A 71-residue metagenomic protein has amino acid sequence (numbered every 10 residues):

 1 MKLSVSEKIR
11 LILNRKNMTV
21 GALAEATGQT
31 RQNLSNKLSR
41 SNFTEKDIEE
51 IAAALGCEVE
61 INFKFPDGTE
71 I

Functional and structural regions predicted by a protein language model:
M1-L3: A detector for short, charged/polar N-terminal pre-domain segments
V5, K16, T44: Flexible coil/turn residues that form the inter-helical turn or adjacent wing/linker of helix-turn-helix
R10, S35-N36, E49: Key DNA-contacting residues within the recognition helix of helix-turn-helix
L13, A24, A52: The alpha-helix within a helix-turn-helix
N17-Q32: Short alpha-helical DNA-recognition segment
G28-F43: Recognition helix of helix-turn-helix/homeodomain-like DNA-binding domains that insert into the DNA major groove
R40-A53: Short, basic-rich loop-to-helix N-cap that marks the start of a DNA-contacting helix
G56-I71: Short C-terminal boundary/hinge segments that cap the last helix of small helical domains
